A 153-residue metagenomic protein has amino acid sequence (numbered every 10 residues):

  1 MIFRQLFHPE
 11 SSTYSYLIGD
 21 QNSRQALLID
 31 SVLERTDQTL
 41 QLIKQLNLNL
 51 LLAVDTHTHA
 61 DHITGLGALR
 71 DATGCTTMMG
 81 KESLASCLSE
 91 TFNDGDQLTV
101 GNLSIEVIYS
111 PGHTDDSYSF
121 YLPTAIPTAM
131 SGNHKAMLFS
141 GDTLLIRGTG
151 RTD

Functional and structural regions predicted by a protein language model:
I2, Y14, L88, D94 (+1 more regions): Glycine-rich, flexible loop/turn motifs
I2-L6, L17, L27-D30, S104-P111 (+1 more regions): Active-site-proximal beta-strand elements of phosphoester/diester hydrolases
F7, G19-Q21, P123: Short beta-strand-to-loop junctions in surface cap/lid or active-site-entrance loops
S12, L33-P111, P123-A136: Active-site HxH/HxHxD metal-binding segment of metal-dependent hydrolases
S12-L17, D96-Q97, Y118-Y121, T143: Short acidic loop-to-beta-strand element that houses the catalytic metal-binding Asp/Glu of nuclease active sites
T13, S23-R24, E34, D115: A generic structural motif
R24, T114-D153: Metallo-beta-lactamase
